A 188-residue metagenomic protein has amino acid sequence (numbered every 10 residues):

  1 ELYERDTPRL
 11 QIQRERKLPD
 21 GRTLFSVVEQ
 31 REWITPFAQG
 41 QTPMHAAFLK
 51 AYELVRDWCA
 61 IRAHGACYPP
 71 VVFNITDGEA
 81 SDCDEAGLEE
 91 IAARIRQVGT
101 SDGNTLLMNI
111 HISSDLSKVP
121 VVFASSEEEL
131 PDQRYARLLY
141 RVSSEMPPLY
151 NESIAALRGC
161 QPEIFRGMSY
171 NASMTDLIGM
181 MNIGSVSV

Functional and structural regions predicted by a protein language model:
E1-V188: Acidic, low-complexity intrinsically disordered regions
